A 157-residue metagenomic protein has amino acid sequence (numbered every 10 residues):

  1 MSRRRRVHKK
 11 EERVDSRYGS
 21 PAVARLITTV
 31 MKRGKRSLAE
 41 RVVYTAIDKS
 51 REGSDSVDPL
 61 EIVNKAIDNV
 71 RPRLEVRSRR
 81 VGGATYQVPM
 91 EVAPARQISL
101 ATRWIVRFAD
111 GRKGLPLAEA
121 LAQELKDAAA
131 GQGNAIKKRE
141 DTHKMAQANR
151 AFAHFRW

Functional and structural regions predicted by a protein language model:
M1-R33, S37-E40, Y44-W157: Strongly charged
